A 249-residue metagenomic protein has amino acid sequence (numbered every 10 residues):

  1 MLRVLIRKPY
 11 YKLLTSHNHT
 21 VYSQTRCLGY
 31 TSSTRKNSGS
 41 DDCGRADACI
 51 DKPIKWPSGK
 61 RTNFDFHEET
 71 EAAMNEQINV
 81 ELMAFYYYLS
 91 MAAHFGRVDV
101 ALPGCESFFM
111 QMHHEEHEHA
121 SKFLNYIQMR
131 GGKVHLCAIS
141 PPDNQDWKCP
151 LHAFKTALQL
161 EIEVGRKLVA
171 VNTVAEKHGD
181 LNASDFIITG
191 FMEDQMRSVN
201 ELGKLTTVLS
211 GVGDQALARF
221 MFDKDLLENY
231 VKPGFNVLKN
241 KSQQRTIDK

Functional and structural regions predicted by a protein language model:
M1-K249: Iron-associated oxidoreductase/ferritin-like identity signal
